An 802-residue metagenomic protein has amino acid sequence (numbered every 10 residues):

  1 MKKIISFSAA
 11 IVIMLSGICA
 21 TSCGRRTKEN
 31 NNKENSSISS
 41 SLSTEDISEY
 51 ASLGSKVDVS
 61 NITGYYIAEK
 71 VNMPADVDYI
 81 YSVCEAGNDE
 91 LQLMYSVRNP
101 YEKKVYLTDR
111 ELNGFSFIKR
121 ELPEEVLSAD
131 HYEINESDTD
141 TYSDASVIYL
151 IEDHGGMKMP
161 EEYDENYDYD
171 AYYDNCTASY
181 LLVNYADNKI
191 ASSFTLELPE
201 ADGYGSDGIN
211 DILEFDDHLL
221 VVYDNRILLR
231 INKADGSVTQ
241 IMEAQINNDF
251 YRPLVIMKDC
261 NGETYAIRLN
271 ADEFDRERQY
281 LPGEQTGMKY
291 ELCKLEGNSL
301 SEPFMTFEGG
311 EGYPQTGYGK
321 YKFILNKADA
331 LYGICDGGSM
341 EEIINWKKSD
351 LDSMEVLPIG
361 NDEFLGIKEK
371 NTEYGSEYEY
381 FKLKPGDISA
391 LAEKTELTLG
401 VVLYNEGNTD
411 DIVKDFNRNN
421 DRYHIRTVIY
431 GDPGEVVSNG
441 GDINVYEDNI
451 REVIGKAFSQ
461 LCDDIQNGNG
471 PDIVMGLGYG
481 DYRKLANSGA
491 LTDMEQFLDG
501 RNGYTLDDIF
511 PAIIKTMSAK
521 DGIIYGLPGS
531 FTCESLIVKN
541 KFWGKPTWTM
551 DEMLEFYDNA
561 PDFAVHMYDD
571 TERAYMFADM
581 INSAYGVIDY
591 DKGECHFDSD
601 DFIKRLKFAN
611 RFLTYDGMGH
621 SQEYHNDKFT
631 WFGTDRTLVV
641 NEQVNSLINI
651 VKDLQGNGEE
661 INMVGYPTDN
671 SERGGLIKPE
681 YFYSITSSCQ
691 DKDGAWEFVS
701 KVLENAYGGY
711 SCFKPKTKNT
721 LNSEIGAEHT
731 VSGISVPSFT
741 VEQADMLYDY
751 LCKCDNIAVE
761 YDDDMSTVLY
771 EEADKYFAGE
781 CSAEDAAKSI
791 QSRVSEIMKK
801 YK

Functional and structural regions predicted by a protein language model:
V77-A86, V126-S143, A201-E214, N247-C260 (+2 more regions): Repeated scaffold domains used in trafficking and secretory/extracellular systems, primarily beta-propellers
S82-C84, D89-N99, D140-P160, D164-D170 (+5 more regions): Short beta-strand elements that form the blades of beta-propeller/WD-repeat-like and other beta-sheet-rich scaffold
E393-E406, Y423-Y430, I473: Short, well-ordered beta-strand elements
V428-I509, W631, L638-V639, D653: Extracytoplasmic "Venus flytrap"/periplasmic binding protein-like
L477-S535, E660-P667: Hinge/lid segment of periplasmic solute-binding proteins
K592-Y624, V651-K652: Glycine-centered hinge/linker elements that transmit conformational signals in sensory and ligand-binding systems
L654-S723, C754: Extracytoplasmic/periplasmic substrate-recognition and gating elements
F713-E771, K775: Long, aromatic- and glycine/proline-rich binding clefts that accommodate carbohydrate-like moieties
